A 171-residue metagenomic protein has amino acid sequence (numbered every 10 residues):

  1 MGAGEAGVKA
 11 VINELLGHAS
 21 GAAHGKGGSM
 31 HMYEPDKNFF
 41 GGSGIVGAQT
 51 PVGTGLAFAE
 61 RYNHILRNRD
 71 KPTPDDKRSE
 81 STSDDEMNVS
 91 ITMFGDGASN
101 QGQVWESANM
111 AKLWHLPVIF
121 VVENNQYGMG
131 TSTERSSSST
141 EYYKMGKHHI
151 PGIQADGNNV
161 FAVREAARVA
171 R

Functional and structural regions predicted by a protein language model:
M1-P72, R78-W114, S132-I150: Cofactor-binding active-site loop characterized by glycine-rich and histidine/acidic residues
V118-R171: Thiamine diphosphate
